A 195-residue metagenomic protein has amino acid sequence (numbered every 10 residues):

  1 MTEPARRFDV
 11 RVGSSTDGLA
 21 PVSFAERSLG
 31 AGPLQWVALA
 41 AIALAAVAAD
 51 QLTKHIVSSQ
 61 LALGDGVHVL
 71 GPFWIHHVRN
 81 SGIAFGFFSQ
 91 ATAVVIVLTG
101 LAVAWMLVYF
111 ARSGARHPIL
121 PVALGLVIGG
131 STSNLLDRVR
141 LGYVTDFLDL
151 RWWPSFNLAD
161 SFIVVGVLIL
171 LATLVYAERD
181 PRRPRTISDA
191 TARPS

Functional and structural regions predicted by a protein language model:
M1-S195: Alpha-helical transmembrane bundles and membrane-interface segments of multipass inner-membrane proteins
